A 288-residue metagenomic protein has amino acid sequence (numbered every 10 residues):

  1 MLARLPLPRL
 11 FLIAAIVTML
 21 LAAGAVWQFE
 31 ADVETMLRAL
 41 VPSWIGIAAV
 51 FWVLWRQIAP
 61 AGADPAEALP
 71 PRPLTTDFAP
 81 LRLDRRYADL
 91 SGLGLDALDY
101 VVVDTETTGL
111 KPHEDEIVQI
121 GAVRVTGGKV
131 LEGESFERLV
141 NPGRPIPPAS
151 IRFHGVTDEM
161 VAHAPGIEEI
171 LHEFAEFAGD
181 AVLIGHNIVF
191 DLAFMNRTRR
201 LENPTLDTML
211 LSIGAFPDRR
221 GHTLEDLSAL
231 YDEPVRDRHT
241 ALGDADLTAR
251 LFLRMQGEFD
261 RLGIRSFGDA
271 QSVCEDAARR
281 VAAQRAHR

Functional and structural regions predicted by a protein language model:
L2-V17: Juxtamembrane interface helix immediately N-terminal to a transmembrane segment
A23-A25, A49-Q57: Alpha-helical transmembrane segments
V26-R38: Membrane-interfacial hairpin junctions
R38-W44: Alpha-helical transmembrane segments of polytopic membrane proteins
W44-G46, W55-G92, A249-R288: Acidic two-metal-ion nuclease catalytic site recognized across multiple nuclease folds, prominently DnaQ/RNase D-T
E67-P204, P217-H239, R280-R288: Conserved non-catalytic scaffold segment of RNase H-like nuclease domains
F190, T240-M255: Acidic, divalent-metal-coordinating active-site segment for phosphoryl/phosphodiester hydrolysis, typified by short
